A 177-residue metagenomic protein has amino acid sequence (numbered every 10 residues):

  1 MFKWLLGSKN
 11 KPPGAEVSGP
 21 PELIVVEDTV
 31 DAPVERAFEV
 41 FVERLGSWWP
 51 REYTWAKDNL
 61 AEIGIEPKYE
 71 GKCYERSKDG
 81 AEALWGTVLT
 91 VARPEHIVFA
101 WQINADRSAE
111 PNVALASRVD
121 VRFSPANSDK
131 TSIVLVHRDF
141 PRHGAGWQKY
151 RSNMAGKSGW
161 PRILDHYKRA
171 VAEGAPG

Functional and structural regions predicted by a protein language model:
M1-L60: Hydrophobic ligand-binding cavity/cleft-lining segments
F2-W4, I63-G64, K78-K130: Hydrophobic-ligand binding "helix-grip"
W4-L5, L23, E27, R107-P161: Beta-strand/loop substructures that line and gate deep hydrophobic ligand-binding cavities in soluble
E27-D31, Y74, T87, R122: Generic structural detector for well-ordered beta-strands
A37-F41, C73, V88, F99 (+3 more regions): Hydrophobic pocket/interface hotspot
V42-G46, R93, D165: Solvent-exposed alpha-helix faces
R44-T87, G177: Short beta-edge strand/loop motif at the mouth of beta-sheet-based domains
Y167-G177: Surface-exposed helix-capping loop/turn segments at secondary-structure junctions
